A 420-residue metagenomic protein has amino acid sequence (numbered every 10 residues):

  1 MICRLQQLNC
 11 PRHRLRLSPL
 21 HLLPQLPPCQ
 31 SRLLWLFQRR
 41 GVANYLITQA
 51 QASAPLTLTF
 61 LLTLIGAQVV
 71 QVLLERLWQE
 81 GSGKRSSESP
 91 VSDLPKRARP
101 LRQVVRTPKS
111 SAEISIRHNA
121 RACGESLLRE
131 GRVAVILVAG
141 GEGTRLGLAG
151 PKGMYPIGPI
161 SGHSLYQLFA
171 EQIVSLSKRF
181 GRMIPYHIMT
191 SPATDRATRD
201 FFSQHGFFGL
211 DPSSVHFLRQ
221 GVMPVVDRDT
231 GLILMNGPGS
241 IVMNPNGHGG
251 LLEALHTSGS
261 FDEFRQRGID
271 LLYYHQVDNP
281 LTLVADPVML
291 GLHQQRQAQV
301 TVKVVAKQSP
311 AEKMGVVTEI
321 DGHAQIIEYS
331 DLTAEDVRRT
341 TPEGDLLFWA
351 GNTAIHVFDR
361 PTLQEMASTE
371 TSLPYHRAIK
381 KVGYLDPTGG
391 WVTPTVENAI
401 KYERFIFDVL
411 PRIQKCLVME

Functional and structural regions predicted by a protein language model:
F37, G41-A50, L56-H216, P224 (+5 more regions): N-terminal glycine-rich phosphate-binding loop and ensuing alpha1 helix
V222-R228, Q308-P310: A short acidic, often aromatic-flanked loop/helix-cap motif at beta-alpha or helix-coil junctions that lines enzyme
V226-S240, M314-E319, W391: Short, surface-exposed amphipathic charged segments that create phosphate/polyanion-binding patches used for binding
F264-Y273, L281-E420: Catalytic core of tubulin tyrosine ligase-like
V277: Short acidic donor-binding/metal-coordinating loop in glycosyltransferase active sites
